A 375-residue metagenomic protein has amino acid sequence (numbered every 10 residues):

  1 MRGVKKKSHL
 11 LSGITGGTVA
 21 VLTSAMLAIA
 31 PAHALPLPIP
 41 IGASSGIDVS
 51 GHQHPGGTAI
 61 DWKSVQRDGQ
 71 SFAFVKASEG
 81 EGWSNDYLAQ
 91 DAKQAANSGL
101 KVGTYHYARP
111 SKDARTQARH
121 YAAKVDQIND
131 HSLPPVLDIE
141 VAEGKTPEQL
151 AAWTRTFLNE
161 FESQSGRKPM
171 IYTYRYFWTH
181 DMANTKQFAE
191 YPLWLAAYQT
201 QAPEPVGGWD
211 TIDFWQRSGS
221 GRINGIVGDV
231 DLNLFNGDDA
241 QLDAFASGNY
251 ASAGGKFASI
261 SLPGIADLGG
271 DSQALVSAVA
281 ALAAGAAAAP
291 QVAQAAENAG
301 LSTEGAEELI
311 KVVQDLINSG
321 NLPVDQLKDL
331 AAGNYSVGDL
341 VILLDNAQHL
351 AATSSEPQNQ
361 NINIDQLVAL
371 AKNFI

Functional and structural regions predicted by a protein language model:
M1-A34: Secretory targeting and sorting signals
A34-P36, L340: Terminal and domain-boundary accessory regions
P36-I60, Q66-S71, V75-Q164: Substrate-binding cleft of extracellular glycoside hydrolase catalytic domains
L37-G51, K186-L301, A306: Functionally critical loop-and-helix segments that line ligand-binding/catalytic clefts of soluble enzyme domains
G69, A77, A92, A96-G99 (+9 more regions): Sec/Tat-exported extracytoplasmic proteins
E81-G82, S111, W178, A202 (+1 more regions): Flexible, glycine-rich phosphate/dinucleotide-binding loops and adjacent beta-alpha linkers at cofactor/substrate
L133-G208: Catalytic domains of cell-wall/extracellular-matrix polysaccharide-remodeling enzymes, centered on de-N-acetylation
L262-I375: Extended non-globular C-terminal regions
